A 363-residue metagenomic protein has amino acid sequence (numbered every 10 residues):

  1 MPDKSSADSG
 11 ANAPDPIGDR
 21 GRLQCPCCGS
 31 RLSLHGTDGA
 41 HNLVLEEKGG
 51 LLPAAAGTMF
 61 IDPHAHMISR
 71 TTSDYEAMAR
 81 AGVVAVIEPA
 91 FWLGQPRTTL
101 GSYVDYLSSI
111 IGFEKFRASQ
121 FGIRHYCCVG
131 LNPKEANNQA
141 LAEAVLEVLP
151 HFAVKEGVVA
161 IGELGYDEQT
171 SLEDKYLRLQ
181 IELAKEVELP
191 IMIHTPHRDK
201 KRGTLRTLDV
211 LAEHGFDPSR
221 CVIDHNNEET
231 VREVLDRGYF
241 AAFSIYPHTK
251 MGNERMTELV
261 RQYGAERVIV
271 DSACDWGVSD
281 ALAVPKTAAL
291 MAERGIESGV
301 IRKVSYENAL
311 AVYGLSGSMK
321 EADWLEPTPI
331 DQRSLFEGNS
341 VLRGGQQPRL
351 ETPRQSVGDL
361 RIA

Functional and structural regions predicted by a protein language model:
P2-E188, I193-R198, L205-R206, V210 (+2 more regions): Mid-domain alpha/beta scaffold segments of enzyme catalytic cores
P2-S5, N12-R22, C27, L32-K48 (+1 more regions): Mid-to-C-terminal alpha-helical segments outside catalytic/metal-binding sites
A90-G94, I245-K250, C274-D275: Short, acidic/turn-prone active-site loops that include or flank metal/cofactor- and phosphate-binding residues
P96-T99, K250-T257, V278-D280: Short, charged, surface-exposed secondary-structure boundary motifs
S119-F121, E213-D217, Y263-G264, E293-G299: Short helix-capping segments at alpha-helix termini
G157, V260-A265, V284-T287, M291: Active-site/ligand-binding-proximal alpha/beta "capping" segment
R178-Q262, E266-I269: Catalytic pocket-lining loop regions of alpha/beta-barrel enzymes, especially the amidohydrolase/enolase/GH5 lineages
Y263-A281: Short acidic/histidine-rich active-site segments
